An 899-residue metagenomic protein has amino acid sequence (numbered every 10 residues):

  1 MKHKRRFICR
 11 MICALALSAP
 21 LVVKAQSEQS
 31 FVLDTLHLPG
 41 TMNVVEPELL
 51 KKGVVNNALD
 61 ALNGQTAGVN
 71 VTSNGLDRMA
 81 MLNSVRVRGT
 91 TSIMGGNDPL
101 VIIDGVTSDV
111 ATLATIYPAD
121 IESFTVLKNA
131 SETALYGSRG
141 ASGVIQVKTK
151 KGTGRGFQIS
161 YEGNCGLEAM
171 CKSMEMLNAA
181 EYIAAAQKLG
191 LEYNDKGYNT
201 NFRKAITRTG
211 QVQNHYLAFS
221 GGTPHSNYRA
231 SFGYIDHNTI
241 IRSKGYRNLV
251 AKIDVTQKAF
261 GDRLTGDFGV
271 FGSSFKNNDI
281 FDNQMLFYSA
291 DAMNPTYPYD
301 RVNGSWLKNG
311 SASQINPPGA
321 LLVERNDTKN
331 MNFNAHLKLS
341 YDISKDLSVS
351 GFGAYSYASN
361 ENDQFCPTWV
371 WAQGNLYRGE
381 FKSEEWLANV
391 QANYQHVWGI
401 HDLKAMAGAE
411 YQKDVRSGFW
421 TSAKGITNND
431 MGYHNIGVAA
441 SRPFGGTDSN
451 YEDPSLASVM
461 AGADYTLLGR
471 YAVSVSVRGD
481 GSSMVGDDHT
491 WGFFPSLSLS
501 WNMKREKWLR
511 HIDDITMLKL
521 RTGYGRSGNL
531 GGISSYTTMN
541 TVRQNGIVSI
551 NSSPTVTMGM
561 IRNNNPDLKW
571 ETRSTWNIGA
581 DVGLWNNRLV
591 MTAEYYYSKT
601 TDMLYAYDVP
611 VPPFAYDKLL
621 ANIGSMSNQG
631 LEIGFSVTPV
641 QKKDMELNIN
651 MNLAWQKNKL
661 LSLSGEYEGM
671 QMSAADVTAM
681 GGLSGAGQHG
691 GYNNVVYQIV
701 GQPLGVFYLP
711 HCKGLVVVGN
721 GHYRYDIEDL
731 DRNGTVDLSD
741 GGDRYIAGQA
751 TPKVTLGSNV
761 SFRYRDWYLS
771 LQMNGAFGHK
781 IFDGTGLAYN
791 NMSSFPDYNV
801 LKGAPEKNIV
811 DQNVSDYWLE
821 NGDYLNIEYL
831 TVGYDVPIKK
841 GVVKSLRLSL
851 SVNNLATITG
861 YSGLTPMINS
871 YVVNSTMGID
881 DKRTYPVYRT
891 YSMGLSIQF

Functional and structural regions predicted by a protein language model:
M1-A259, L264-S273, P318, N332-N334 (+7 more regions): Short, small/polar-rich motifs associated with maturation and membrane association, primarily at protein termini
D98, G210-Q213, N248, D254-F260 (+5 more regions): Extracellular/periplasmic, surface-exposed regions of secreted and cell-surface proteins
V101, D300, Y465, V706 (+2 more regions): Short aromatic-centered micro-motifs
S160-D195, W420-S422, A621, T638-G748 (+2 more regions): Conserved small-residue
Q284-G319: Acidic, glycine-rich flexible loop segments
G734-T735, Y768-E828: C-terminal beta-barrel architecture of Gram-negative outer-membrane proteins
Q749-I781: Glycine-rich, aromatic-lined ligand/substrate-binding cores of catalytic and carbohydrate-binding domains
